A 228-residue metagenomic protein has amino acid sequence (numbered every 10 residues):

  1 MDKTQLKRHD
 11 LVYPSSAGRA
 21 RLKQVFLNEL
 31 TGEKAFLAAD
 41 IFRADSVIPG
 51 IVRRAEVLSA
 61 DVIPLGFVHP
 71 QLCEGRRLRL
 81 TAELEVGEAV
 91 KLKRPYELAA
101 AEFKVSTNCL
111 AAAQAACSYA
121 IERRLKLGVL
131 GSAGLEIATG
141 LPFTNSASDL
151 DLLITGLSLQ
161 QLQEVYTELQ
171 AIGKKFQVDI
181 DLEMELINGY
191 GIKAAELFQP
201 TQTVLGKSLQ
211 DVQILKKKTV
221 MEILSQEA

Functional and structural regions predicted by a protein language model:
M1-S132, Y166, Q170-I180: Helical scaffold of the NTase/Pol beta-like nucleotidyltransferase catalytic core
E74, E136, G189: Flexible, glycine-rich phosphate/dinucleotide-binding loops and adjacent beta-alpha linkers at cofactor/substrate
G87, Q202-M221: Mature, function-bearing regions of proteins
C117-L150, I154-Q160: Active-site nucleotide-donor binding segment shared across nucleotidyl transfer reactions
L159-T167: Short, conserved charged micro-motifs
I172-L209: Conserved catalytic core of two-metal-ion nucleotidyltransferases
